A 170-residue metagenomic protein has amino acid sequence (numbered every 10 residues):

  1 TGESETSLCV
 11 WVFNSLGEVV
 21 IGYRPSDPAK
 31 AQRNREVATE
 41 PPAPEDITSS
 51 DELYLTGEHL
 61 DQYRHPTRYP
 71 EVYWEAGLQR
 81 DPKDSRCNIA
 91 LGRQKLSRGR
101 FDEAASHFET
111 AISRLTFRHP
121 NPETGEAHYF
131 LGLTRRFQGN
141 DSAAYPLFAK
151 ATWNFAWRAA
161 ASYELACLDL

Functional and structural regions predicted by a protein language model:
T1-T48: Long, contiguous interaction/recruitment modules in multidomain scaffold/adaptor proteins
D51-E52, R86, E126, A160: Start-of-helix register in tetratricopeptide repeats
E58-H59, R93, L133, C167: Residue-level recognition of tetratricopeptide repeat
R80, R114-P120, N154: Structural marker of alpha-solenoid helical repeat scaffolds
